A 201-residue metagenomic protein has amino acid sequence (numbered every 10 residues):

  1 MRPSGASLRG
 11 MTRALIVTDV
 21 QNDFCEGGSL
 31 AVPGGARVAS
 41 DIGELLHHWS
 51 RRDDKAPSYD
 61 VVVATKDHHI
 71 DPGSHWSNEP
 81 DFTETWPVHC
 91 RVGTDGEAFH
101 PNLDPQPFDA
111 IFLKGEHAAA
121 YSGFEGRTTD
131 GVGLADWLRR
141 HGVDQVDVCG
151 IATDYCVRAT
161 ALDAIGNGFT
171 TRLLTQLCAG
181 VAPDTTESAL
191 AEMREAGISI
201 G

Functional and structural regions predicted by a protein language model:
R2-A118, F124, A135, R140 (+2 more regions): Active-site acidic carboxylates
T18, D67, I151-T153, Q176: Cofactor-binding loop segments of dinucleotide-utilizing enzymes, especially the Rossmann-like FAD- and NAD(P)+-binding
G34, Q145, C149-D154: Short, glycine-rich nucleotide/cofactor-binding loops
L45-L46, Y155-G166: Histidine-anchored nucleotide/phosphate-binding helix
T65, T153, T160, T171: Ser/Thr-centric signal marking residues that sit in or immediately flank functional binding/regulatory motifs
G126-G131: A general structural motif
D147-G150, F169-P183: A short glycine-rich beta-strand->turn/loop micro-motif centered on a GG-aromatic cluster
